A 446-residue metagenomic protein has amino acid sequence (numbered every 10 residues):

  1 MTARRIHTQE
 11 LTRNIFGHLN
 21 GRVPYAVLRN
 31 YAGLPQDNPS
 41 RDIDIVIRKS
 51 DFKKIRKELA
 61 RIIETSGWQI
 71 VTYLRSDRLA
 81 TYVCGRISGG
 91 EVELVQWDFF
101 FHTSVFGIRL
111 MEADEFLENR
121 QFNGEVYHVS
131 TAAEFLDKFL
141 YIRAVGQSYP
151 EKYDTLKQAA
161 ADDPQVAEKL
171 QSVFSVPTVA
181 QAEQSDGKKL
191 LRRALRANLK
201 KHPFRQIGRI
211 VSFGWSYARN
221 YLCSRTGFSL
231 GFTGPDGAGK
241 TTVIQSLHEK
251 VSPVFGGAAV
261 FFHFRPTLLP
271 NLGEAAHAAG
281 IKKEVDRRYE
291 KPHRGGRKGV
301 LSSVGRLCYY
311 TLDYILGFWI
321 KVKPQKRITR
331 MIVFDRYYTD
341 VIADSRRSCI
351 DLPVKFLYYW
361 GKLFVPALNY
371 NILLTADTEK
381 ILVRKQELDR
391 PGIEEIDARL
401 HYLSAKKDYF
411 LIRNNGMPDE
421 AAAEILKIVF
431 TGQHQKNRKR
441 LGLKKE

Functional and structural regions predicted by a protein language model:
T2-I43, I47-F228: Conserved NTP-donor binding/palm subdomain of two-metal-ion nucleotidyltransferases/polymerases, i.e., the charged
L195-F204, E379-E446: NTP-dependent small-molecule kinase module
F232: Hydrophobic anchor at the beta1->P-loop junction of P-loop NTPases
K240: Conserved lysine of the Walker
V243: Hydrophobic positions on the alpha1 helix immediately C-terminal to the Walker A/P-loop
V254-L272: Short beta-strand-centered segment that lines the nucleotide-binding/catalytic pocket of NTP-utilizing
P266-S348: ATP-dependent small-molecule kinase phosphotransfer cores that center on conserved nucleotide phosphate-binding segments
R336-Y402: A glycine- and Lys/Arg-enriched "phosphate-lid" helix/loop adjacent to the NTP-binding pocket of small-molecule kinases
